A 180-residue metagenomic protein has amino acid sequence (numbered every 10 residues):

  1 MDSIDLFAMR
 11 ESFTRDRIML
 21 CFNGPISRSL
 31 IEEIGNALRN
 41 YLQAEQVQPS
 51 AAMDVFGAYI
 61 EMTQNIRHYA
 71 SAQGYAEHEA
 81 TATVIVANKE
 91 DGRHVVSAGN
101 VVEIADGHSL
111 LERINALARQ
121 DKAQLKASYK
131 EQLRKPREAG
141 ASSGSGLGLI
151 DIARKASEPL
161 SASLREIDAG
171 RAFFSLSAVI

Functional and structural regions predicted by a protein language model:
D2-S3, F7-L20, S29, E33 (+1 more regions): Conserved beta-strand-loop-beta-strand hairpin that lines the nucleotide-binding pocket of ATP/GTP-utilizing enzymes
F22-G24: An anionic oxygen-ligand recognition environment, strongly enriched in 2H phosphoesterase
I26-N36, N40: N-terminal ordered "arm"
L38-I60, R134-S142: Conserved short strand/loop->alpha-helix "switch" segment adjacent to the catalytic nucleotide/phosphoryl-transfer site
